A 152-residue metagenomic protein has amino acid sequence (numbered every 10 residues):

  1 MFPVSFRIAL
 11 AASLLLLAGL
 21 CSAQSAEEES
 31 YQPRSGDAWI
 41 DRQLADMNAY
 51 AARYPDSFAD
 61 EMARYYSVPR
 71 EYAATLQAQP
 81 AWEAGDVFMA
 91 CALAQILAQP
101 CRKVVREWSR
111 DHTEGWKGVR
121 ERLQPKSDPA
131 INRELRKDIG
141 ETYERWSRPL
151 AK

Functional and structural regions predicted by a protein language model:
M1-L10: Bacterial N-terminal signal peptides that target proteins for export
A9-G19: Bacterial N-terminal signal peptides
C21-S30: Boundary at the C-terminal end of the N-terminal hydrophobic targeting segment
W39, Q43-K152: Mature extracellular/secreted ectodomains of secretory-pathway proteins
